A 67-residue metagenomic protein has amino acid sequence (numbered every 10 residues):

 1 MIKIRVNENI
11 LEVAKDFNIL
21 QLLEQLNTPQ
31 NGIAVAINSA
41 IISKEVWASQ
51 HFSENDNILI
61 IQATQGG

Functional and structural regions predicted by a protein language model:
V6-E8, I37: Structural motif
E8, N55-D56: Loop/turn positions that initiate beta-strands
N18-N27: Short amphipathic, charge-patterned alpha-helical segments
I42-W47: Short alpha-helix capping/helix-loop boundary micro-motifs
